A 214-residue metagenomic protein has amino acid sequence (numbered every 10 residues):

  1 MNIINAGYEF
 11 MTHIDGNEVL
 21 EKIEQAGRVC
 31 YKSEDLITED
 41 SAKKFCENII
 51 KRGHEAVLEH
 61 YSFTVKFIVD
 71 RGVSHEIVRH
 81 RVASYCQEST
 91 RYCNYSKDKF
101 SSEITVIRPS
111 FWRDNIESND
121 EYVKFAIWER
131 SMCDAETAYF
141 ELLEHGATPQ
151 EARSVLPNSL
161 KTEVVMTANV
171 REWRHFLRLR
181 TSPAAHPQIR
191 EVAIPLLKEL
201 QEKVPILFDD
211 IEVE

Functional and structural regions predicted by a protein language model:
M1-E214: Family-specific signature for flavin-dependent thymidylate synthase
